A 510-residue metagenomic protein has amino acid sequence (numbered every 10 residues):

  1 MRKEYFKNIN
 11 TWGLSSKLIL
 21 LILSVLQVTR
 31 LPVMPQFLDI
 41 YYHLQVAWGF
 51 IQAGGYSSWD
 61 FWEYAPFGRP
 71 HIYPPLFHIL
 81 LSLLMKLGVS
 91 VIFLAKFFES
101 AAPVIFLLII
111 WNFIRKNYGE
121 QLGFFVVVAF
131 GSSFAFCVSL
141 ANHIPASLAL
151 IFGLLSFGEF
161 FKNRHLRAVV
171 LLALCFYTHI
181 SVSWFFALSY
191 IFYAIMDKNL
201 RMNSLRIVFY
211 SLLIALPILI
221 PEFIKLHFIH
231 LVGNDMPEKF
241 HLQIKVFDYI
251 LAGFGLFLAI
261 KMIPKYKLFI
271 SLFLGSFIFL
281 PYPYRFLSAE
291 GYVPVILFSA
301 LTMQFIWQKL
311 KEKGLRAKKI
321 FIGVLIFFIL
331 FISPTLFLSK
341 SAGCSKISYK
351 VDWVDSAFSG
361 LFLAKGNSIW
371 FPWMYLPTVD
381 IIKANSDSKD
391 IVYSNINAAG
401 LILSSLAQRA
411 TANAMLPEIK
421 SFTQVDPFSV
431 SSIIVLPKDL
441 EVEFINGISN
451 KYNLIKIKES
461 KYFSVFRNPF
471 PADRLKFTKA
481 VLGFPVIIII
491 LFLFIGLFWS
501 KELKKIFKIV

Functional and structural regions predicted by a protein language model:
M1-T29, I320-F327, V481-V510: Start-transfer (signal-anchor) and selected internal transmembrane alpha helices of multi-pass inner/ER membrane
E4, N8, D197-I207, V246 (+4 more regions): Membrane-interface helix-loop-helix junctions at transmembrane boundaries of multi-pass membrane enzymes, predominantly
N10-K17, L23-I151, W184, F358-W370 (+1 more regions): Active-site lumenal/periplasmic loops and adjacent helix-entry segments of GT-C-fold, multi-pass membrane
L38-D39, P74, I144-P145, A149 (+3 more regions): Transmembrane catalytic cores of multi-pass membrane glycosyltransferases and polysaccharide-assembly enzymes
L44, W48, I109, L148-R164 (+3 more regions): Specific aromatic-rich, kink-prone transmembrane helix
P103-L108, S139, P145-A146, F327-V510: Extracytoplasmic
K116-Y118, G153-A168, A194, L258-M262: Membrane-interface transmembrane helices that cradle and orient dolichyl/undecaprenyl
P283-G314, V324-F327, F463: Hydrophobic/aromatic-rich transmembrane helices and adjacent perimembrane loops
